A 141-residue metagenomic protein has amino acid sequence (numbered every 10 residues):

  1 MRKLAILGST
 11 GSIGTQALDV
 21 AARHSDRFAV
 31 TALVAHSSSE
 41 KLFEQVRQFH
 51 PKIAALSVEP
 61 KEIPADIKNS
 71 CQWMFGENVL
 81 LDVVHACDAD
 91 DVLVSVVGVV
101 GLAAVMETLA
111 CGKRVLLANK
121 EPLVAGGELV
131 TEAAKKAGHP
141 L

Functional and structural regions predicted by a protein language model:
M1-V99: N-terminal glycine-/serine-/threonine-rich beta1-alpha1-beta2 phosphate-ribose binding loop of Rossmann-like
S57, A118-K120: Short beta->alpha connector loops at strand-helix junctions that form conserved, small/polar/Pro-enriched
D90, P140-L141: Core active-site phosphate/anionic-ligand binding loop and the adjoining beta-turn-alpha structural block in enzyme
V99-C111, K120-P140: Rossmann-fold NAD(P)-binding glycine/threonine-rich loop
R114-V115: A short hydrophobic/small-residue beta-strand
